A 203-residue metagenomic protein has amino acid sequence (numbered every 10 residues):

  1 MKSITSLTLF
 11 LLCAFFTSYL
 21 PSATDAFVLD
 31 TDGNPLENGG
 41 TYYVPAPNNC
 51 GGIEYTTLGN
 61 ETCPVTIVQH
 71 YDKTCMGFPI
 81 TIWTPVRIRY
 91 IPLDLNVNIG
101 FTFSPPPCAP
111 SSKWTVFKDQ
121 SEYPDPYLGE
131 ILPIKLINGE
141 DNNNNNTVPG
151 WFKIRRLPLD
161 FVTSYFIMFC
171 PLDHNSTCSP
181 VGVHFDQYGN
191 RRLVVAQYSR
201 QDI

Functional and structural regions predicted by a protein language model:
K2-F10, F16-E61, N96-T102, P106 (+1 more regions): Extracellular glycan/ECM-engagement signal in secreted proteins
C63-W114: Structured domain cores in non-transmembrane regions
